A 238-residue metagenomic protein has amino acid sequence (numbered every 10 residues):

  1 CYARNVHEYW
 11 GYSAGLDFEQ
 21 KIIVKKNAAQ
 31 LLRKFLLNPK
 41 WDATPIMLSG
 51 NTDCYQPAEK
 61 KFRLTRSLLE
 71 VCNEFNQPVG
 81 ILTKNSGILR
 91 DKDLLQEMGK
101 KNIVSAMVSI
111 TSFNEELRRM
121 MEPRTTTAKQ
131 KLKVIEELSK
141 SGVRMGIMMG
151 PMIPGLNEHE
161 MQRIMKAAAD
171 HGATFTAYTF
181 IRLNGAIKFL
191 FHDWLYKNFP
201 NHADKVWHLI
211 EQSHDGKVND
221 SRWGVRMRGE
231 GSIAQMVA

Functional and structural regions predicted by a protein language model:
Y2-M107, T111-R119, A128-K140: Conserved Radical SAM active-site core
Q20, P57-K60, G80, P123 (+3 more regions): Conserved aromatic-histidine-acidic binding/catalytic patches
L31, F35, M98, M120 (+4 more regions): Residues that form generic nucleotide/phosphate-binding pockets
P78, R144, T174: Residue-level detector of anion-binding/catalytic polar loops
S86-L89, I153-Q162: Active-site glycine- and acidic-residue-rich loops that bind and position anionic ligands or nucleotide-like cofactors
F113-E115, M121-R124, E137-N157, I181-L183 (+1 more regions): Conserved strand-turn element in the central/C-terminal portion of the radical SAM core barrel that lines
H159-A238: Auxiliary Fe-S-binding modules of radical SAM enzymes
